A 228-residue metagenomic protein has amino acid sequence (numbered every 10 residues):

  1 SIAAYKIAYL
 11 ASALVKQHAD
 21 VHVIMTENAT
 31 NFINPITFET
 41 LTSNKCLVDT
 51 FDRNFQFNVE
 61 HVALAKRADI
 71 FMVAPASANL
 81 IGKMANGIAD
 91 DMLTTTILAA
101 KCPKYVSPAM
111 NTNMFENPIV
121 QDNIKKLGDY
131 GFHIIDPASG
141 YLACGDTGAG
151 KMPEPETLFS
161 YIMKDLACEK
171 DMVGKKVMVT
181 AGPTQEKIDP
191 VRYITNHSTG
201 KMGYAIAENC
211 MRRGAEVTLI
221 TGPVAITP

Functional and structural regions predicted by a protein language model:
S1-Y105, N111-G200, Y204-P228: A cross-family phosphate/adenosyl-ligand binding-site feature
